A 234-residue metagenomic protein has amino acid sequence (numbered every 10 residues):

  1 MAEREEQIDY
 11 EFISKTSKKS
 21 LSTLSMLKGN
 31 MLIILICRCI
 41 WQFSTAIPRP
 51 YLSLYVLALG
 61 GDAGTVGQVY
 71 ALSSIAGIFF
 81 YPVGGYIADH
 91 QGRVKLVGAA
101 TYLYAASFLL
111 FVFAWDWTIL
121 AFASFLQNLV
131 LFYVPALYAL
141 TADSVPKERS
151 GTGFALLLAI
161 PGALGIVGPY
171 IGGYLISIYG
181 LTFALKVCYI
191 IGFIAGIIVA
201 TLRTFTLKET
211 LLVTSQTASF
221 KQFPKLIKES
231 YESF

Functional and structural regions predicted by a protein language model:
E6-K28, E209-F234: Juxtamembrane intracellular "pre-TM" segments in multi-pass secondary transporters
S17-A76, S233-F234: Helix-loop boundary and gating motifs at the non-cytosolic
C39, S107, T118-F132: Hydrophobic core of transmembrane alpha-helices in multi-pass small-molecule transporters, especially MFS/SLC-type
L54, A58, V167-A184: Transmembrane alpha-helix termini and helix-breaking/packing motifs in multi-pass membrane transporters
S74-P82, F132, G165-I166: Residue-level signature of mid-helix packing/kink "hotspots" within the transmembrane helices of 12-pass Major
K95-L110: Structural signature of the two symmetry-related core transmembrane helices
F125-P161: Cytoplasmic helix-loop-helix junction between adjacent transmembrane helices in 12-TM secondary transporters
F193-V213: C-terminal membrane-cytosol helix-exit motif in multi-pass small-molecule transporters
